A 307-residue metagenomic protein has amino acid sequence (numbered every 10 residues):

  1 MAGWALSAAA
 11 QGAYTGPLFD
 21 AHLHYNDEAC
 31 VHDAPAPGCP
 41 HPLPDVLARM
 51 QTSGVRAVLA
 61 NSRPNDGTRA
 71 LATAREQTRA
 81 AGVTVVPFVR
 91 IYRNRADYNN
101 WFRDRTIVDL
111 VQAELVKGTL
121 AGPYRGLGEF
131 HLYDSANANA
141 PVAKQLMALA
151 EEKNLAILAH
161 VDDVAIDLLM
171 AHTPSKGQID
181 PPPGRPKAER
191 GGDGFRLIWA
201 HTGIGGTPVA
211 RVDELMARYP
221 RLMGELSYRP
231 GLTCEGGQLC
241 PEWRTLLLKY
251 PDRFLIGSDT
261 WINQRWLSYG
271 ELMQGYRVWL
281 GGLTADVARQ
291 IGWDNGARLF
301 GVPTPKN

Functional and structural regions predicted by a protein language model:
A5-A10: N-terminal signal peptide c-region/cleavage motif recognized by signal peptidases
Q11-A21, C30-P64, D252-R253, N263-N307: Mid-to-C-terminal alpha-helical segments outside catalytic/metal-binding sites
G16, R69-L158, M223, P230-G231: Active-site gating/metal-coordination segments in enzymes
L23, F130, V161, T202 (+1 more regions): Active-site metal-binding loops of divalent metal-dependent hydrolases
L23-P42, D97-R105, L232-E235: Acidic/histidine-rich helix-loop elements that form or flank divalent-metal/phosphate-binding sites at the catalytic
C39-V46, N65-E76, T106-L115, V164-M170 (+3 more regions): Alpha-helical scaffolding within the catalytic cores of extracellular/periplasmic polymer-degrading hydrolases
P44-T68, V85-Y92, R125-L132, L197-I198: Divalent metal-dependent hydrolysis catalytic cores, especially in the metallo-beta-lactamase
N139-I256, P303-K306: Catalytic pocket-lining loop regions of alpha/beta-barrel enzymes, especially the amidohydrolase/enolase/GH5 lineages
